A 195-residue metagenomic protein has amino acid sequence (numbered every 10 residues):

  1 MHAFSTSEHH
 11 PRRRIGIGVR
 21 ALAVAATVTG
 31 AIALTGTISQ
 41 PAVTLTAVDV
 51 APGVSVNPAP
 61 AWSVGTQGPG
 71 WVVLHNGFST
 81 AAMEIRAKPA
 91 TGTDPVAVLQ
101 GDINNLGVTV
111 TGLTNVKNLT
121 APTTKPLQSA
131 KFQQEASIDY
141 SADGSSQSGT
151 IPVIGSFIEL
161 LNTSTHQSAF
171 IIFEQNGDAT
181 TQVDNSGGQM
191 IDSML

Functional and structural regions predicted by a protein language model:
M1-S79, S164-H166, I172-L195: N-terminal targeting sequences that direct proteins away from the cytosol to non-cytosolic compartments
A3-E8, Q67-A169, E174-D178: Conserved polar/disulfide-associated segments of primarily extracytoplasmic proteins
